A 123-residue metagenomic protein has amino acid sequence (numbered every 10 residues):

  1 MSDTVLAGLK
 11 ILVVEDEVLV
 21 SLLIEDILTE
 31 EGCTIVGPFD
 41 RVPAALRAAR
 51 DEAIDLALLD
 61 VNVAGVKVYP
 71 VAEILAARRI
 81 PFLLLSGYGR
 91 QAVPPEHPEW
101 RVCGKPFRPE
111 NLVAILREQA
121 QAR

Functional and structural regions predicted by a protein language model:
M1-K10, R101, F107-R123: Non-catalytic signal-transmission and effector/linker regions of two-component phosphorelay proteins
E15: Conserved acidic carboxylate
V18-G37: Two-component/phosphorelay signaling modules centered on CheY-like receiver
P38-L56: Acidic, metal-coordinating helix/loop segments flanking the phosphotransfer/catalytic sites of two-component signaling
D60: Active-site residues of response regulator receiver
A64-P70: Acidic catalytic/metal-coordinating carboxylates
G89-H97, R101-P109: C-terminal structural segments of small proteins and small subunits
